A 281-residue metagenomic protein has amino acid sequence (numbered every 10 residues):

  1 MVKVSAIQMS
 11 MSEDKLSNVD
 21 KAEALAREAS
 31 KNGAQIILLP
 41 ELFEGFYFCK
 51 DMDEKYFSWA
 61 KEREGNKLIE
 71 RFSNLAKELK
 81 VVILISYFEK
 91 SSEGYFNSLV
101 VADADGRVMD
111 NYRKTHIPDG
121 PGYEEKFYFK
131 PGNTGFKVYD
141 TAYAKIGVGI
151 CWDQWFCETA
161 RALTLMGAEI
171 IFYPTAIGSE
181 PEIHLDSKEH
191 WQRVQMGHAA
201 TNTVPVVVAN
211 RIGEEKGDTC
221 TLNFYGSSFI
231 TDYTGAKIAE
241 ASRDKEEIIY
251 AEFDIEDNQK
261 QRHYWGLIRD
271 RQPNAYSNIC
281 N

Functional and structural regions predicted by a protein language model:
M1-S5: Extreme N-terminal starter segment of soluble prokaryotic enzymes
Q8-D14: Short polar catalytic/cofactor-binding loops
K15, A26-D105, M109-N111, I177-G197 (+1 more regions): Cys-nucleophile CN-hydrolase/nitrilase-fold catalytic domain and related Cys-dependent amidase chemistry that acts on
V19-I37, E158-L165: Short amphipathic alpha-helices and their capping/turn segments at secondary-structure boundaries
K61, N74, K90-G197, K260-R269: Active-site catalytic loop in hydrolytic enzyme cores
E62-L84, K145, C151-E247: CN hydrolase (nitrilase-like) catalytic-core segments centered on the catalytic cysteine and neighboring Lys/Glu
I85-Y87, S98-V101, K137, S228-I230 (+1 more regions): Short beta-strand scaffold segments in enzyme catalytic cores
E256-N281: A conserved C-terminal secondary-structure "cap"
